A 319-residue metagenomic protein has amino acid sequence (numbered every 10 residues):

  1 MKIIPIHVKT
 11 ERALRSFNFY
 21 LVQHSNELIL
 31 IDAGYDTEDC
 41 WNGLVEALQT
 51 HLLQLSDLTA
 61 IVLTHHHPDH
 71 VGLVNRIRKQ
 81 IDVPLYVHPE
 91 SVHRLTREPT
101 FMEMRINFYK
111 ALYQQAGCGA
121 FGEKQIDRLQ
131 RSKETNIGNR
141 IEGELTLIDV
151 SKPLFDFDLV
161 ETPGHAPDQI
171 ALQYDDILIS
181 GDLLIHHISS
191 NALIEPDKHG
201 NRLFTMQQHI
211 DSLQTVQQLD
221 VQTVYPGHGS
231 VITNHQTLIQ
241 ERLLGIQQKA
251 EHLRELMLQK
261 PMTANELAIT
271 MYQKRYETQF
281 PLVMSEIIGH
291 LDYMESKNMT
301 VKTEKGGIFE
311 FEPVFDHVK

Functional and structural regions predicted by a protein language model:
M1-H7, R128-E134, P153-F157: Short Pro/Gly-enriched beta-strand edge/turn motifs at strand-loop
K2-H51, A171-H186: Conserved beta-strand hairpin/beta-sheet module of binuclear metal-dependent hydrolase folds, prominently
R15, D39, T50-D149: Active-site HxH/HxHxD metal-binding segment of metal-dependent hydrolases
V22, D32, H65, L85-H88 (+6 more regions): Divalent metal-coordination and catalytic microenvironments
E27, I81-P84, V221: A short helix->loop->beta-strand "cap" motif at the edges of active sites that frequently abuts
D36-T37, D156-L244, A250: Metallo-beta-lactamase
L44, H209, I287: Aromatic/hydrophobic pocket-lining residues that form the small-molecule binding cavity in soluble enzyme cores
E251-K319: C-terminal regulatory/interaction regions
